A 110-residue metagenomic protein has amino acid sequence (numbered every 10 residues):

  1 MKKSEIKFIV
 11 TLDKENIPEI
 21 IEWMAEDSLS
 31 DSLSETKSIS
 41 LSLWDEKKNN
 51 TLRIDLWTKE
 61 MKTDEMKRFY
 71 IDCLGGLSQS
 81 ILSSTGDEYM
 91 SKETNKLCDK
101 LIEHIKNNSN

Functional and structural regions predicted by a protein language model:
M1-S4: Short loop/turn motifs at secondary-structure junctions and domain boundaries
I6-E26: Active-site and channel-lining beta-strand-loop segments that bind or position nucleotide-derived/phosphorylated
I9, Y70-I71, M90: Compositionally biased, intrinsically disordered low-complexity regions enriched in proline and serine
E19-T85: Active-site- and interface-proximal helix/loop "cap" or "latch" segments in soluble metabolic and energy-transducing
S78-N110: C-terminal charged interaction modules
